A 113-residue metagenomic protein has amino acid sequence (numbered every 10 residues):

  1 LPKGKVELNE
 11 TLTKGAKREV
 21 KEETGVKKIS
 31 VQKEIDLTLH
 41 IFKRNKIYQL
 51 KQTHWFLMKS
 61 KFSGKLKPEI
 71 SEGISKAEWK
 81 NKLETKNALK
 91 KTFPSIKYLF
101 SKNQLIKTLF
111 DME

Functional and structural regions predicted by a protein language model:
K5-T92: Unchanged
N87-E113: Charged phosphate-binding loop/patch that engages nucleotide di/tri-phosphates or the phosphate backbone of nucleic
